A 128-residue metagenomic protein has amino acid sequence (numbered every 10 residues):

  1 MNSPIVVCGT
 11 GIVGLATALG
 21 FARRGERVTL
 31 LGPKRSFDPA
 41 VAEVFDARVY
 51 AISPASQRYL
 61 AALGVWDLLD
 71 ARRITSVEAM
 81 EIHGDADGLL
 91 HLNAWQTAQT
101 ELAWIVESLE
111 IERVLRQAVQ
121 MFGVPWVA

Functional and structural regions predicted by a protein language model:
S3-L30: N-terminal Rossmann-like FAD-binding beta1-loop-alpha1 element of flavoenzymes
G14, F37, G88-L89: Flexible, glycine-rich phosphate/dinucleotide-binding loops and adjacent beta-alpha linkers at cofactor/substrate
A22-A47: Glycine-rich FAD pyrophosphate-binding loop
G25, G64, G123: Short glycine-rich hinge loops at helix-strand junctions in the catalytic core of two-component histidine kinases
V44-G84: N-terminal FAD cofactor-binding segment of flavoenzymes
R73-A128: Conserved N-terminal helical subregion
